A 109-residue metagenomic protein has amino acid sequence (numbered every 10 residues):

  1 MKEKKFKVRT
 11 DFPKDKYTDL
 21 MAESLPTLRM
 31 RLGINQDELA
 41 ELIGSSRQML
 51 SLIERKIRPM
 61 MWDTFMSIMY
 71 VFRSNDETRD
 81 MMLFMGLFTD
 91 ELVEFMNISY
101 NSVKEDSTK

Functional and structural regions predicted by a protein language model:
M1-F12, M69, S74, E91 (+1 more regions): Surface-exposed, interaction-prone regions with an acidic/low-complexity signature
K2-R31: A short, Lys/Arg-rich alpha-helix, primarily the initiator
E23-E38, S67, Y100-K104: Short basic helix-loop element that most often maps to the first helix and adjoining turn of HTH DNA-binding modules
G33-L52: Short alpha-helical DNA-recognition segment
I43, I53-E54, T64, F72: DNA major-groove recognition helix of helix-turn-helix
D63-F84: DNA major-groove recognition helix of helix-turn-helix/homeodomain DNA-binding modules
E77-K109: Short, charged recognition helix plus adjacent turn of helix-turn-helix-like nucleic-acid-binding domains
